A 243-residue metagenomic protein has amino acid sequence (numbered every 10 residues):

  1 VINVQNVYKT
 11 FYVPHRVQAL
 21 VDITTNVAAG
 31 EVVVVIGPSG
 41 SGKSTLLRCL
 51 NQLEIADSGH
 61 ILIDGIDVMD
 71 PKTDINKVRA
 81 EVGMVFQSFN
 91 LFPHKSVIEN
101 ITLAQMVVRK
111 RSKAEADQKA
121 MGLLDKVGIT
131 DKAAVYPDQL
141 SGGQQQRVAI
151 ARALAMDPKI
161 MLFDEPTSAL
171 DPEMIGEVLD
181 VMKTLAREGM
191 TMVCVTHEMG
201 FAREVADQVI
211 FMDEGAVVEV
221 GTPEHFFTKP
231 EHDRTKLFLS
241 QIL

Functional and structural regions predicted by a protein language model:
V1-P223: ABC family nucleotide-binding domain
V220, E224-L243: C-terminal boundary and immediately downstream tail of ABC-type ATPase nucleotide-binding domains
